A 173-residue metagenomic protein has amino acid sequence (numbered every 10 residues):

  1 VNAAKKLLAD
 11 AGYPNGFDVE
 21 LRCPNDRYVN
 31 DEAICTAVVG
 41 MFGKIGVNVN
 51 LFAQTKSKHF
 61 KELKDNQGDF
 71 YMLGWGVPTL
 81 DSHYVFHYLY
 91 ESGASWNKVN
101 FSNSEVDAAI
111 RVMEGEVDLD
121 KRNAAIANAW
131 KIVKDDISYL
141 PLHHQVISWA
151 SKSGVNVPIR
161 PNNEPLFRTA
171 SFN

Functional and structural regions predicted by a protein language model:
V1, R27-C35, K56, T79 (+3 more regions): Solvent-exposed, acidic/flexible segments
V1-G40, N128-I132: Append "and occasionally in soluble cytosolic enzymes with long acidic Gly/Pro-rich linkers
V1-N2, Y13, E62-N66, H87-G115 (+1 more regions): Short, solvent-exposed loop/beta-turn-alpha elements that line the ligand-binding surface or hinge of extracytoplasmic
A9-P14, V39-V47, K64-G68, E91 (+2 more regions): Sec-exported extracytoplasmic/periplasmic mature domains
E20-L21, D31-I34, G40-E91, A125-I126: Periplasmic binding protein-like
C23-N25, A53-T55, H144-V146: A mature extracytoplasmic/lumenal domain signature
D26-Y28, W75-P78, I147-W149: Short, glycine-/Ser/Thr-/acidic-enriched flexible segments
T36, L51, H83-V85, L119-D120 (+5 more regions): Extracytoplasmic/cell-surface-exposed regions of Actinobacterial cell-envelope-associated and secreted proteins
